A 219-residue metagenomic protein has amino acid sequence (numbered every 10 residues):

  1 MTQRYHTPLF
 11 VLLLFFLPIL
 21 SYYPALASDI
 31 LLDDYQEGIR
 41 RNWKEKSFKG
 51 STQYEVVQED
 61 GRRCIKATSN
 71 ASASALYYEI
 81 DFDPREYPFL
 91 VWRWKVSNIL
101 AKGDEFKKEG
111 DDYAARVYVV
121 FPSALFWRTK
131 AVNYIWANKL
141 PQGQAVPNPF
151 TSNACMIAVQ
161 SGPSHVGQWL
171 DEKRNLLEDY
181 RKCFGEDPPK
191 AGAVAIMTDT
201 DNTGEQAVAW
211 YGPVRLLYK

Functional and structural regions predicted by a protein language model:
F10-S21: Bacterial N-terminal signal peptides
L26-S47: Extracellular carbohydrate-recognition regions
Y35, V194, P213-L216: Extracellular beta-strand elements of beta-rich domains used for carbohydrate recognition/degradation or cell-matrix
E55-A75: Short carbohydrate-recognition loop motifs
E79-L90, P163-V166: Extracellular/lumenal carbohydrate-interaction signature centered on repeated Trp-anchored short motifs
R93-I99, P122, L177: Solvent-exposed strand-to-loop "edge" motifs in beta-rich extracellular domains
G110-C155: Extracellular/luminal beta-rich ligand-recognition and adhesion surfaces characterized by aromatic-Gly/Pro-enriched
D112-V117, S152-G162, V166-V208: Extracellular beta-strand ligand-recognition surfaces/modules
